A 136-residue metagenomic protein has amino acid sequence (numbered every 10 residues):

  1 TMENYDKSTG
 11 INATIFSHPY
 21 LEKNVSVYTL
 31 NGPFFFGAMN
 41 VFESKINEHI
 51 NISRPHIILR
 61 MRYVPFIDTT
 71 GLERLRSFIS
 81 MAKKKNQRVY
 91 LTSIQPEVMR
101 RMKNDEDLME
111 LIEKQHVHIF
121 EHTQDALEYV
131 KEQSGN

Functional and structural regions predicted by a protein language model:
T1-E110: The feature marks cytosolic C-terminal regulatory regions of anion transporters and related permeases
H49, A126-N136: C-terminal alpha-helix
E110-Y129: Short acidic-hydrophobic, aromatic-tinged amphipathic segments that line or gate anion-handling sites
